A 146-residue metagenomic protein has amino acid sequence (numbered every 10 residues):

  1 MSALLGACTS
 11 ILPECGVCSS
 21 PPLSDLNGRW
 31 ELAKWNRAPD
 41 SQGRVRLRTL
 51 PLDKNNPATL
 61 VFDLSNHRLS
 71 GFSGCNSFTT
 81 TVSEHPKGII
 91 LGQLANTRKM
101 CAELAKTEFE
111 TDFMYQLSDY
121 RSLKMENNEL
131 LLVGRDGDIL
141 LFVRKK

Functional and structural regions predicted by a protein language model:
G6-K146: Lipid interaction determinants
